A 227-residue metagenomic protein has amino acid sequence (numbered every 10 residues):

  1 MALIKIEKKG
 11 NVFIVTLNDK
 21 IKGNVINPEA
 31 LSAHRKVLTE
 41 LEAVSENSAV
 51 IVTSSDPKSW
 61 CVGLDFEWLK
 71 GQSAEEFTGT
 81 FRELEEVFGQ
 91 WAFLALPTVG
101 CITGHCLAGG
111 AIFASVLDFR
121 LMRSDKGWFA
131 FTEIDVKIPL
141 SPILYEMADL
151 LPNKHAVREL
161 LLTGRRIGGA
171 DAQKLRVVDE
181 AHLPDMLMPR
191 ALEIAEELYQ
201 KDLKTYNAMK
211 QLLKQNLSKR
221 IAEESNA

Functional and structural regions predicted by a protein language model:
M1-N18, L160-Y199, A208-R220, A227: Amphipathic alpha-helical segments at domain termini/boundaries
M1-T53, G89: Conserved CoA-thioester-binding segment of acyl-CoA-metabolizing enzymes
V52-T53, D65, F113-S115, A172 (+1 more regions): Hydrophobic/aromatic residues within transmembrane alpha-helices of multi-pass small-molecule transporters
S54-E86: Glycine- (often His-adjacent) and acidic-residue-rich active-site loop that binds/positions the CoA thioester
P57-C61, L107-A108, N216: Short, active-site-adjacent cap segments at secondary-structure transitions
V62-L64, A156-G164: Short helix- or helix-capping micro-motifs that position conserved polar/aromatic residues at function-defining sites
V87-V136: Glycine-rich beta-to-alpha active-site loop
L144-H155: Hydrophobic, secondary-structure "cap" segments at the distal end of domains
